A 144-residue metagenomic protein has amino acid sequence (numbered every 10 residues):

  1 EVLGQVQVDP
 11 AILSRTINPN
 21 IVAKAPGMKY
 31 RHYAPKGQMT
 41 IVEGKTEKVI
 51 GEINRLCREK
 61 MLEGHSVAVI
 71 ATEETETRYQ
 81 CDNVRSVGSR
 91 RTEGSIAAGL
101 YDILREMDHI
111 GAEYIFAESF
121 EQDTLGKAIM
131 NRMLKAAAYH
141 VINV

Functional and structural regions predicted by a protein language model:
E1-P10: A conserved active-site cap/scaffold subdomain adjacent to cofactor or substrate pockets
L13-T16: Conserved catalytic/binding loops enriched for acidic/polar residues
I21-A138: A C-terminal functional module that forms or caps the active site or interfaces directly with catalytic machinery
V141-V144: Short, flexible loop segments at boundaries between secondary-structure elements
